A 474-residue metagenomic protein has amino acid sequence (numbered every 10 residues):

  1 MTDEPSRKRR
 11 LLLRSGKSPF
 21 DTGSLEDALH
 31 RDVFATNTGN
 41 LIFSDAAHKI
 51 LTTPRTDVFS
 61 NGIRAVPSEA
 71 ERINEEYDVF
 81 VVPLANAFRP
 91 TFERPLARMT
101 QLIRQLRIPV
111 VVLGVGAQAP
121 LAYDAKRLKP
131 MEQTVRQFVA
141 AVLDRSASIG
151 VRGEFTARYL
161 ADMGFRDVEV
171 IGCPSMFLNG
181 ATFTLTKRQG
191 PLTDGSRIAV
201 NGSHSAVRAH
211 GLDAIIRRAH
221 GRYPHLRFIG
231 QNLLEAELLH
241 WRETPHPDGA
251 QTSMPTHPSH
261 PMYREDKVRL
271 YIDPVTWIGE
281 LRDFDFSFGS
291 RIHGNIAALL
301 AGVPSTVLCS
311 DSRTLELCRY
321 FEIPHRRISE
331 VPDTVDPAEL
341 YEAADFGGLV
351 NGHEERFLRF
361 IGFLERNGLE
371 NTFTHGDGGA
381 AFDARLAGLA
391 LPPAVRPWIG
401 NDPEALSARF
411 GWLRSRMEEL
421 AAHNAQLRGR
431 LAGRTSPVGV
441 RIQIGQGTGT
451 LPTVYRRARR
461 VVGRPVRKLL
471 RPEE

Functional and structural regions predicted by a protein language model:
M1-L470: Active-site anion-handling motifs in enzyme catalytic cores
E473-E474: Short linear elements at protein peripheries
